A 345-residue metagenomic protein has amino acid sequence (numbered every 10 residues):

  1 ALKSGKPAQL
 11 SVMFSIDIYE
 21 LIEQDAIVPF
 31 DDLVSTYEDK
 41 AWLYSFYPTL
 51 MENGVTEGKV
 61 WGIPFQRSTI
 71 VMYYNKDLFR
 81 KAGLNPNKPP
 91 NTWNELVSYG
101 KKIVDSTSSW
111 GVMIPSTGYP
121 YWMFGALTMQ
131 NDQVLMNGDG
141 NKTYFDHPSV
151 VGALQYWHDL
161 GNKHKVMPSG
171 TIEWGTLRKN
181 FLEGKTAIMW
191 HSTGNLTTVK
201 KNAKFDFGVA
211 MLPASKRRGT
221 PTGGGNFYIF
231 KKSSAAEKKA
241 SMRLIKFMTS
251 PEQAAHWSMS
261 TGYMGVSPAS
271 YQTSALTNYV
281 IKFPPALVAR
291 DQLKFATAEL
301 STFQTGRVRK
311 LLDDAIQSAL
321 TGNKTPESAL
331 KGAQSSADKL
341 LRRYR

Functional and structural regions predicted by a protein language model:
A1-A26, S35-W42, P86, G170 (+7 more regions): Conserved N-terminal structural module of periplasmic/extracytoplasmic solute-binding proteins
A1-S45, T49, K81-N91, R178-N180 (+6 more regions): Extracytoplasmic "Venus flytrap"/periplasmic binding protein-like
S15-V71, V97, D105, M123-A126 (+4 more regions): Hinge/lid segment of periplasmic solute-binding proteins
V28-F46, K88-N91, G111, Q133-L154 (+6 more regions): Short, solvent-exposed loop/beta-turn-alpha elements that line the ligand-binding surface or hinge of extracytoplasmic
S45, A210, M259-L311, S318 (+1 more regions): Long, aromatic- and glycine/proline-rich binding clefts that accommodate carbohydrate-like moieties
W61-G62, I103-S116, S250-T261, K339-R345: Bilobed periplasmic-binding protein-like "clamshell/Venus-flytrap" ligand-binding domains
A82, V151, Q155, D159-P168 (+5 more regions): Extracytoplasmic/periplasmic substrate-recognition and gating elements
V97-K102, D139-G170: Glycine-centered hinge/linker elements that transmit conformational signals in sensory and ligand-binding systems
